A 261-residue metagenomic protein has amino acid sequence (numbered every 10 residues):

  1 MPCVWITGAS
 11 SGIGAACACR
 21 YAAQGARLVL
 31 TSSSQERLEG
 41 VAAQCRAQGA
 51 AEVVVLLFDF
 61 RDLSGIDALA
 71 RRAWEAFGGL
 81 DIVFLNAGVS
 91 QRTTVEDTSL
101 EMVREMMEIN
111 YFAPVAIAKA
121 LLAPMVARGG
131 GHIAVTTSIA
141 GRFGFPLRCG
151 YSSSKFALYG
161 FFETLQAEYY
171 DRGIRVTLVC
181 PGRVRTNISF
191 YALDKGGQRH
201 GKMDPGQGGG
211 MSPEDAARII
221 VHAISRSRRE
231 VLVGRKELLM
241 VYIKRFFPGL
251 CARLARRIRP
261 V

Functional and structural regions predicted by a protein language model:
S10-S11: Conserved glycine-rich cofactor-binding loop
Q24-V41: Conserved glycine-rich Rossmann-like NAD(P)H-binding loop of the short-chain dehydrogenase/reductase
Q48-L63: Rossmann-fold cofactor-recognition segment
T94-V95, S99-R104: Substrate-binding pocket helix/loop in short-chain dehydrogenase/reductase
A118, S154: Active-site helix of classical SDR
S138: Residue(s) in the substrate-gating loop at a strand-loop-helix junction that position the organic substrate next
D171-R235: SDR active-site lid
